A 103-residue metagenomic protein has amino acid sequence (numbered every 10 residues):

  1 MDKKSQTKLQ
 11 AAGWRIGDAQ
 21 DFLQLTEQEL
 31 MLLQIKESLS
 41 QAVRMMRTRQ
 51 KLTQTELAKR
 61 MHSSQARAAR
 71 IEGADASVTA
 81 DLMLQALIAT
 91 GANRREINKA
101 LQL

Functional and structural regions predicted by a protein language model:
M1-S38, L101-L103: N-terminal flexible/basic segments that precede or flank functional cores
A12, Q41-E56, Q85: Short basic helix-loop element that most often maps to the first helix and adjoining turn of HTH DNA-binding modules
I16-D18, Q54, R94: Residue-level detector of short coil/turn "hinge" positions at structural boundaries
S38-L39, S63: Alpha-helix N-cap/N′ positions at the starts of helices
E56, R67, E96: Residues in the helix-turn-helix
K59-S77: Recognition helix of helix-turn-helix/homeodomain-like DNA-binding domains that insert into the DNA major groove
T79-N98: DNA major-groove recognition helix of helix-turn-helix/homeodomain DNA-binding modules
